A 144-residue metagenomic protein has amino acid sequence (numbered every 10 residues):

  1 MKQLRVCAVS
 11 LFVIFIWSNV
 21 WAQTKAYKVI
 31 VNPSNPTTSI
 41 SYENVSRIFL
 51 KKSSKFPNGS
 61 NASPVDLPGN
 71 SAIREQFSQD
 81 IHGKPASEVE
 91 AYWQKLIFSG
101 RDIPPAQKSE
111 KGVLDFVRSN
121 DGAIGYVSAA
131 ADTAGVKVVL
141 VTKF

Functional and structural regions predicted by a protein language model:
M1-A8: Bacterial N-terminal signal peptides that target proteins for export
F15-Q23: Sec/Tat signal peptide C-region and signal peptidase I cleavage site
A22-F144: Flexible loop/hinge segments at secondary-structure junctions
